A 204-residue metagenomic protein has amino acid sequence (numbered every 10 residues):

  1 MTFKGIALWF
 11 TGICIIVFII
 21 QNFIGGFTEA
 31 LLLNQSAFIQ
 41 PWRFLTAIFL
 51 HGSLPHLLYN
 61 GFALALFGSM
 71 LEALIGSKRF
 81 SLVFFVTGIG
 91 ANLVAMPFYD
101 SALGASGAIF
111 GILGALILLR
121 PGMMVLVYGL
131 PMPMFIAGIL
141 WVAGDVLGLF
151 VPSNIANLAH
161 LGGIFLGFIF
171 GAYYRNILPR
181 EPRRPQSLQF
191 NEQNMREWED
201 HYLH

Functional and structural regions predicted by a protein language model:
M1-H204: A detector for small-residue-rich transmembrane helices and their helix-helix packing motifs
